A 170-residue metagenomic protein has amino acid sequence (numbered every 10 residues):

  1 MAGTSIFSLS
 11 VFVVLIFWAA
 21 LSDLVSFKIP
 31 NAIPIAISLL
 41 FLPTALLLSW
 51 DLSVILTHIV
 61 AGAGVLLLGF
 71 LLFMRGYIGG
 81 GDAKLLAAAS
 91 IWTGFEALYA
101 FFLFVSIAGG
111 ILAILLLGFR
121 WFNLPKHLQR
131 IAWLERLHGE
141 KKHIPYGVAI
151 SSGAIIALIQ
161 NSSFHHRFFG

Functional and structural regions predicted by a protein language model:
M1-I78, A83-G170: A membrane-topology feature that recognizes alpha-helical transmembrane segments and their immediate juxtamembrane
